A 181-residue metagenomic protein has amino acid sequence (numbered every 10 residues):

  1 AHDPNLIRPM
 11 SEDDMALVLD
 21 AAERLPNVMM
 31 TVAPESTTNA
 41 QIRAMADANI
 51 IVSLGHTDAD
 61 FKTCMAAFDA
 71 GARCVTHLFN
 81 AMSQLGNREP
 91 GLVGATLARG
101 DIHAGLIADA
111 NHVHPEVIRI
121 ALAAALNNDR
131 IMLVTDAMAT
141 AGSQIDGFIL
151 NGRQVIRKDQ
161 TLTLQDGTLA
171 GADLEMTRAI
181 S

Functional and structural regions predicted by a protein language model:
H2-D20: Conserved phosphate-binding/catalytic loop of the ribokinase/pfkB sugar-kinase fold
R8, D13, R24, V28-E35: Cap/lid and interdomain-hinge subdomains that line or gate substrate/regulatory clefts in soluble alpha/beta enzymes
M10-A16, A59-C64, E89: Short, acidic/polar
L19-R24, D47, F68-D69: Acidic (Asp/Glu)-rich catalytic clusters
A21-N27, R99-H103: A structural motif corresponding to the C-terminal end of an alpha-helix and its immediate exit/capping segment
A33-S36, A44-A46: Hydrophobic transmembrane alpha-helices and their helix-loop junctions in integral membrane proteins
P34-E35, T57, A137: Active-site metal-binding loops of divalent metal-dependent hydrolases
Q41-M45, I51-L54, T63-S181: Active-site-adjacent C-terminal substructures of enzyme catalytic domains
